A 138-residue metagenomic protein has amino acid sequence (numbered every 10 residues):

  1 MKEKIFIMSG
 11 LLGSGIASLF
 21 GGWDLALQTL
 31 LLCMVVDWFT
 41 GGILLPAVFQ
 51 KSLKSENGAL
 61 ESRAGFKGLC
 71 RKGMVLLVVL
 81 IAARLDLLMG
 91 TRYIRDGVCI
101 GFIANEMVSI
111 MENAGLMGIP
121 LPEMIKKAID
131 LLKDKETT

Functional and structural regions predicted by a protein language model:
M1-F20: Short, strongly hydrophobic alpha-helical membrane anchors
K4-M8, L27, L31, G73 (+1 more regions): Hydrophobic alpha-helical transmembrane segments
I16-L27, L85-I94: Helix-coil boundary and interhelical linker segments in multi-pass alpha-helical membrane proteins
L30-G41, V75, V79-A83, G101-S109: Alpha-helical transmembrane segments of multi-pass membrane proteins
P46-L60, N113-M124: A cytosolic-side transmembrane-helix exit/cap motif
K51-V75: Juxtamembrane helix-capping/reentrant segments at transmembrane boundaries
F66-I103: Mid-chain, well-packed structural core segment of small domains
M107-T138: Canonical alpha-helical transmembrane segment with a positive-inside/aromatic-interface signature
